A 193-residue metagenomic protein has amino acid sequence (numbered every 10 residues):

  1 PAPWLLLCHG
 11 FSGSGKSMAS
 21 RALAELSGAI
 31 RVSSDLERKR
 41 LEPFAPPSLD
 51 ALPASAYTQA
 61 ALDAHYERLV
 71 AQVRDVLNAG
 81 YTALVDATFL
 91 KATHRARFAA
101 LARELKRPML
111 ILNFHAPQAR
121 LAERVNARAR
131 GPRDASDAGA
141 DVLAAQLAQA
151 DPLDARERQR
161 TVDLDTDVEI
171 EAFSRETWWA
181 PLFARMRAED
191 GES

Functional and structural regions predicted by a protein language model:
P1-P3: Phosphate-binding P-loop
L6-C8: Hydrophobic anchor at the beta1->P-loop junction of P-loop NTPases
S12: The conserved Walker
K16: Conserved lysine of the Walker
R21-Y81: Conserved substrate/cofactor phosphate-moiety recognition/catalytic segment in nucleotide-dependent phosphotransferases
P43, D50-A60, R103-L153, V162: A glycine- and Lys/Arg-enriched "phosphate-lid" helix/loop adjacent to the NTP-binding pocket of small-molecule kinases
A79-A83, P108-L110: Loop/turn-to-beta-strand initiation segments
A148-S193: NTP-dependent small-molecule kinase module
